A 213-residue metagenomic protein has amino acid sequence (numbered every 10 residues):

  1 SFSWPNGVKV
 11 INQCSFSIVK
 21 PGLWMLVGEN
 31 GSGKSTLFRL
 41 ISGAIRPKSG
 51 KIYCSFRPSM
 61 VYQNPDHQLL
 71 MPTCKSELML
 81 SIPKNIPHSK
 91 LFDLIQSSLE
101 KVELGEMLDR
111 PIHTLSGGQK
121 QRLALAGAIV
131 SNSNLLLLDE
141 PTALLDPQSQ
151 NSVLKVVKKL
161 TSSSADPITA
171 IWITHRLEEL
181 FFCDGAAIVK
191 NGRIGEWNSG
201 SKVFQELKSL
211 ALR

Functional and structural regions predicted by a protein language model:
V27-E29: The feature captures the beta-strand-to-loop junction immediately N-terminal to the Walker
S42: Helix-to-loop junction immediately C-terminal to a conserved catalytic motif
S89-M107: Conserved ABC ATPase "signature" region
P111-L115, Q119: Conserved ABC ATPase signature
L125: Hydrophobic anchor residue at the start of the ABC signature
L136-E140: Catalytic Walker B motif of ABC-type/P-loop ATPase nucleotide-binding domains
R193-R213: Conserved beta-strand-loop-alpha-helix hinge in the C-terminal portion of ABC ATPase nucleotide-binding domains
